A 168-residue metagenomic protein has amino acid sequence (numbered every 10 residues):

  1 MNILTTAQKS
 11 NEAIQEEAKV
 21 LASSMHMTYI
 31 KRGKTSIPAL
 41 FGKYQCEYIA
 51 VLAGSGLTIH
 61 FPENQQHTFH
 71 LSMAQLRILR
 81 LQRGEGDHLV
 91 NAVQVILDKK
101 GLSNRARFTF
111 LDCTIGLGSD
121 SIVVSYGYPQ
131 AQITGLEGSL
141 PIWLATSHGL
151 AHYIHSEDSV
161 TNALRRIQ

Functional and structural regions predicted by a protein language model:
M1, P129-Q132: Short, surface-exposed connector motifs at secondary-structure boundaries
M1-T109: S-adenosyl-L-methionine
H88-N91, L117, D158-S159: Active-site glycine-rich loop that binds ribose-phosphate moieties when present
Q94-R105, Y128, Y153-T161: Alpha-helix termini
N104-G116, T134: Conserved class I S-adenosyl-L-methionine
L117-Q130: Conserved SAM-binding loop of SAM-dependent methyltransferases across substrates and taxa, primarily the Class I
L136-Q168: S-adenosyl-L-methionine
